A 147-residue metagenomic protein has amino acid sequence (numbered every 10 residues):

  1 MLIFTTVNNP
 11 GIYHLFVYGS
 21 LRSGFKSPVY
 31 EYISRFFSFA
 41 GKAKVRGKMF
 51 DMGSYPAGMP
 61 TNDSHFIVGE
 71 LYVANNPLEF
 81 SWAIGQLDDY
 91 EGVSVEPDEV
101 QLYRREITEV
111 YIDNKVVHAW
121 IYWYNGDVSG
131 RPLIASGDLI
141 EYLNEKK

Functional and structural regions predicted by a protein language model:
L2-K147: Glycine-aromatic micro-motifs
